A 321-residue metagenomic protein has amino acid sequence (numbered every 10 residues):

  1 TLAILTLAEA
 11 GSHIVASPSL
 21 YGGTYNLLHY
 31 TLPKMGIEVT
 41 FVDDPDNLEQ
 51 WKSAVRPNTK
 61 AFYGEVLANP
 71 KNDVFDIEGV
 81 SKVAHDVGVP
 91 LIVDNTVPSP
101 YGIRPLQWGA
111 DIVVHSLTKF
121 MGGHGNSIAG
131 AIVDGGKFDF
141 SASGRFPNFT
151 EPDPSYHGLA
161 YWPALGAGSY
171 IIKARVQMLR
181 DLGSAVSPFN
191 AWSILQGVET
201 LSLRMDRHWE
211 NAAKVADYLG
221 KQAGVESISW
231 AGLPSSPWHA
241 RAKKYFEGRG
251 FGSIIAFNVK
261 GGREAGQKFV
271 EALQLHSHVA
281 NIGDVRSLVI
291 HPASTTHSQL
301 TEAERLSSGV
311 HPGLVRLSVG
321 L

Functional and structural regions predicted by a protein language model:
T1-A223, S229: Conserved PLP-enzyme active-site core in the AAT-like
M205, A213, L219-G220, G224-V315 (+1 more regions): Conserved C-terminal alpha-helix-loop-beta "cap" of PLP-dependent enzymes that closes/shapes the active-site mouth
